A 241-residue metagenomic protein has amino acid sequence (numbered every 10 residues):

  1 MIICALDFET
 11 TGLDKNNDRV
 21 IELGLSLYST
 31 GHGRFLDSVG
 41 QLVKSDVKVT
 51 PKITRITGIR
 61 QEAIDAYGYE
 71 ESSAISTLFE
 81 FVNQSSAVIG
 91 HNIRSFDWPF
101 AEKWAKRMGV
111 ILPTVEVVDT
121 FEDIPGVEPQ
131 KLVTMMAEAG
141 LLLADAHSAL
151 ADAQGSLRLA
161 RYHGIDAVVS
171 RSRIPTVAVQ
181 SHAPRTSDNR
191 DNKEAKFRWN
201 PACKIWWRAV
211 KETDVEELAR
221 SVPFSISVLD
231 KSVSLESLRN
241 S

Functional and structural regions predicted by a protein language model:
M1-T114, P129-A144: Conserved non-catalytic scaffold segment of RNase H-like nuclease domains
V110-I124: Conserved beta-strand -> loop -> alpha-helix junction used to position metal-binding or nucleic-acid-contacting
L112-P113, L143-A146, D166-S172: Short, structured loop/turn "capping" segments at alpha-beta junctions
S148-R161: Acidic, divalent-metal-coordinating active-site segment for phosphoryl/phosphodiester hydrolysis, typified by short
L159-S241: Acidic two-metal-ion nuclease catalytic site recognized across multiple nuclease folds, prominently DnaQ/RNase D-T
